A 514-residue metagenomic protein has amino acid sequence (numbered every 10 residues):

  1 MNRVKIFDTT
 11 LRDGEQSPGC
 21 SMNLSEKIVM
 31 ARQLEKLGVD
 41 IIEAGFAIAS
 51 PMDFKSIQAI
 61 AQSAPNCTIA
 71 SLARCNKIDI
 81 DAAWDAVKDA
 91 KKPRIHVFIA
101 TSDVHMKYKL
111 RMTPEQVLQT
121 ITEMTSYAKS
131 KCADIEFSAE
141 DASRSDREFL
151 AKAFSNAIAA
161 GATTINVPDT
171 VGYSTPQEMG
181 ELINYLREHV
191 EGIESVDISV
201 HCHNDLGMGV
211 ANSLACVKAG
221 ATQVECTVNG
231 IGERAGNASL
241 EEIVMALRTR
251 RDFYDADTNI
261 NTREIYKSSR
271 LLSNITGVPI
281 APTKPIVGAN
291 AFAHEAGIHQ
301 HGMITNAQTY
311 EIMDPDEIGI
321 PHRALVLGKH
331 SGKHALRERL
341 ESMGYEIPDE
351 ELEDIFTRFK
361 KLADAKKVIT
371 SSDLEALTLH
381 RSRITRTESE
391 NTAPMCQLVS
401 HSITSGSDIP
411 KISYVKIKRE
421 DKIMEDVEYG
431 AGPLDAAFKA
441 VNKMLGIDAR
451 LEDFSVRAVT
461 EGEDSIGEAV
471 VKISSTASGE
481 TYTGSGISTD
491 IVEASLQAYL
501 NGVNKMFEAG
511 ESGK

Functional and structural regions predicted by a protein language model:
R3-V4, T10, M245, R251-V427 (+1 more regions): A mid-to-C-terminal "edge-of-domain" accessory segment
V4-I6, D13-I41, F54-S63, K77-I198 (+1 more regions): Alpha/beta enzyme core
N66, P168-T170, E225-E233, M245 (+4 more regions): Short beta-alpha connecting loops at secondary-structure transitions that line or flank enzyme active sites
S174, E181-T305: Catalytic alpha/beta core domains of metabolic enzymes, predominantly
I412, E420-L445, A449-T460: Small-residue-enriched alpha-helical segments and adjacent helix-cap loops that form tight helix-helix packing
S413-I417, V459-T483: Positively charged, aromatic-enriched nucleic acid-contacting surfaces
I423, Y429-L434, V441, V470-T481 (+1 more regions): Terminal-proximal interaction/regulatory segments of ATP-powered molecular machines
G479-T483, I487-K514: Mixed-charge, glycine-accented linear interaction segment located at domain edges/termini
